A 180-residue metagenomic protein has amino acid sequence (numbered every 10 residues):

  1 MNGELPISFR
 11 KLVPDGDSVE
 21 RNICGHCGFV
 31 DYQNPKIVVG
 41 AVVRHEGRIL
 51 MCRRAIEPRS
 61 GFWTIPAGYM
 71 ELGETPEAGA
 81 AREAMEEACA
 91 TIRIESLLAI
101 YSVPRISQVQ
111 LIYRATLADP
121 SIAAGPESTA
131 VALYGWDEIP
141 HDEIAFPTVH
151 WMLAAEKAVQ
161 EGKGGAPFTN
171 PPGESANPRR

Functional and structural regions predicted by a protein language model:
M1-P6, E174-R180: Short, low-complexity, intrinsically disordered N-terminal peptides in bacterial proteins
N2-A41: Acidic, metal-coordinating catalytic segment for phosphate/diphosphate chemistry, firing primarily on the Nudix
R21-I23, V42, M51, I112-R114 (+1 more regions): Conserved hydrophobic/aromatic beta-strand scaffold that supports enzyme active sites
N34-V38, R44, P58-S60, I65 (+2 more regions): Short connector loops at helix/strand junctions that flank enzyme active sites, especially segments positioning acidic
K36, R54, I144: Surface loops and adjacent helix of pleckstrin homology
R44-E86: Conserved Nudix-box catalytic region and its N-terminal flanking loop in Nudix hydrolases and closely related
M70-A155, V159, G164-P167, A176-R180: Unchanged
P171: Catalytic core of pol beta-like nucleotidyltransferases
